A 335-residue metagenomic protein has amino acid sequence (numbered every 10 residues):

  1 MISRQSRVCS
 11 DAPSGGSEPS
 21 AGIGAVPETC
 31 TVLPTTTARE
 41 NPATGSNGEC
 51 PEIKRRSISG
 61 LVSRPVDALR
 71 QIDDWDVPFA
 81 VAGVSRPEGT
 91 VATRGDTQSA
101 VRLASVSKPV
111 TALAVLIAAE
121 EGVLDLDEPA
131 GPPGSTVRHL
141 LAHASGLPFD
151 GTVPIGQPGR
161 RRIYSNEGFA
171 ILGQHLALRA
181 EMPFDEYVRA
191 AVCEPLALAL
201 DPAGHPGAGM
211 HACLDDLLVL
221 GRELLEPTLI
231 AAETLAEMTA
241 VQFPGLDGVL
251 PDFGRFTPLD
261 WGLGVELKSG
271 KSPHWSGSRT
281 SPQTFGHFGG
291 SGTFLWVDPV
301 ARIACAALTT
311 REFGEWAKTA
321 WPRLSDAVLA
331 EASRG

Functional and structural regions predicted by a protein language model:
S3-S10, S14-S20, P27-C30, T35-P42 (+3 more regions): Low-acidity, Ser/Thr- and Arg-rich intrinsically disordered low-complexity segments
G60-L103, A114, A142, E266 (+2 more regions): A short, well-structured edge-of-sheet supersecondary motif
A68-L69, A82, E88, R102-D127 (+3 more regions): Active-site SXXK
G95-Q98, I155-P158, F169-A170, P202-P206: Flexible glycine/proline-enriched surface loops and loop-helix/loop-strand junctions
R102-V106, A118-P154, I163-Y164, L178-G207 (+2 more regions): Active-site helix/loop module of the DD-peptidase/beta-lactamase fold, centered on the serine-lysine SxxK catalytic
P109-L113, H143, G168-H175, A208-I230 (+2 more regions): Active-site-proximal alpha-helical segments within enzyme catalytic domains
H205-A208, A212-L214, A240-V300: Active-site Gly/Thr loop motif
L246-L250, G314-G335: Short, gly/Ser/Thr-rich active-site loops of penicillin-recognizing serine hydrolases
